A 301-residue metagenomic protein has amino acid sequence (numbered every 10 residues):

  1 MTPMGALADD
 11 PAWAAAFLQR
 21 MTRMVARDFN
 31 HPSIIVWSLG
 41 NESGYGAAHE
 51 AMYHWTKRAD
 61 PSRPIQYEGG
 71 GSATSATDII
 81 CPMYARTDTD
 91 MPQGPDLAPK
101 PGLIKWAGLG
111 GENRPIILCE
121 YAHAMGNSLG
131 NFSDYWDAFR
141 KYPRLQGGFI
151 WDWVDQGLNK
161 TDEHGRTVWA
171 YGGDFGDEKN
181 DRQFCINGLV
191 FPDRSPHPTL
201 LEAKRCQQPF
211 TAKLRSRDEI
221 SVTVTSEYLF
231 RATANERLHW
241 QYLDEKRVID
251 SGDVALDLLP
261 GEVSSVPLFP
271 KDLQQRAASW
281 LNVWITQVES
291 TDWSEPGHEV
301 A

Functional and structural regions predicted by a protein language model:
M1-C185: Substrate-binding/catalytic cleft of secreted carbohydrate-active enzymes, primarily glycoside hydrolases
A138-A301: Carbohydrate-binding surfaces of carbohydrate-active enzymes
